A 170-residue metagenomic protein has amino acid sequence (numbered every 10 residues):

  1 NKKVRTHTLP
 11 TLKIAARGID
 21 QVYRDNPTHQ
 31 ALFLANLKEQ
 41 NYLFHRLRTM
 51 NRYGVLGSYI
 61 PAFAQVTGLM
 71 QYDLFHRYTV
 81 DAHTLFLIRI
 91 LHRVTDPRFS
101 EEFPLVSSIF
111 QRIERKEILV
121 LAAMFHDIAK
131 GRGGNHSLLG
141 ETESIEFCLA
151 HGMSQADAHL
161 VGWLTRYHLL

Functional and structural regions predicted by a protein language model:
N1, N36-Q40, Y53-G54, L91-V94 (+3 more regions): Generic structural signal for hydrophobic core residues of well-folded globular domains
N1-H76, I145: Non-catalytic interface/linker regions that flank or bridge core catalytic/transmembrane domains
T8-P10, R48-T49, P61-Q65, S100-V106 (+2 more regions): Composition- and surface-driven signal marking solvent-exposed, interaction-prone regions in large proteins
I19-L37, H92, R98, I109-F110 (+2 more regions): Conserved catalytic alpha/beta cores of large enzymes that bind or transform nucleotide phosphates and polynucleotides
Y23-N26, N36, Q40, R77-T84 (+3 more regions): Conserved phosphate/pyrophosphate-binding and hydrolysis machinery centered on Walker-type P-loop NTPases, extending
Y42-T49, Y59, H83, V120 (+2 more regions): Residue-level detector of well-ordered alpha-helical segments, enriched for hydrophobic/aromatic packing positions
R52-G68, Y72, Y78-A123: Active-site-adjacent "gating/activation" loops or surface patches in catalytic cores
T79, V106-L170: Divalent metal-dependent catalytic cores for phosphoryl transfer on phosphate-bearing substrates
